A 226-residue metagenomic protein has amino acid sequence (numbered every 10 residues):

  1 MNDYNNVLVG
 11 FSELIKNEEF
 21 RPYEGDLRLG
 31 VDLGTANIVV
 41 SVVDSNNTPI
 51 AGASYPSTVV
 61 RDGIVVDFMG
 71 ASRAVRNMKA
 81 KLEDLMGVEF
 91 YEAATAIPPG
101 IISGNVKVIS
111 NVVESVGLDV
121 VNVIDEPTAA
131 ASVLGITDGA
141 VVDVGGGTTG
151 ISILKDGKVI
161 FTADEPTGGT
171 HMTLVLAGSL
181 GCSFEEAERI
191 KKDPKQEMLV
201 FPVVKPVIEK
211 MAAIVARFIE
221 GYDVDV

Functional and structural regions predicted by a protein language model:
M1-T35, V39-V144, D156-V226: Nucleotide/phosphate-binding catalytic cleft detector across ATP-hydrolyzing and phosphate-transferring enzymes
G147: Short glycine-rich anion-binding loops that position phosphate/pyrophosphate groups of nucleotides and phosphorylated
G150-S152: A structural feature that tracks compact, well-ordered secondary-structure segments with a strong bias toward
